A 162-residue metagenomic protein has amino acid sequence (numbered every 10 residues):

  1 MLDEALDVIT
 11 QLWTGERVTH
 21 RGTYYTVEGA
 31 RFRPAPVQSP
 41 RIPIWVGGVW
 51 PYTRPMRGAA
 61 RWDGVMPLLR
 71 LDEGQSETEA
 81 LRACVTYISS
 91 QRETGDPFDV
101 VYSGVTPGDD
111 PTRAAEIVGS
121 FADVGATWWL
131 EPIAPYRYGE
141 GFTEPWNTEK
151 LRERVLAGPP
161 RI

Functional and structural regions predicted by a protein language model:
M1-I162: Active-site-adjacent structural elements that line small-molecule/cofactor binding pockets in enzymes
